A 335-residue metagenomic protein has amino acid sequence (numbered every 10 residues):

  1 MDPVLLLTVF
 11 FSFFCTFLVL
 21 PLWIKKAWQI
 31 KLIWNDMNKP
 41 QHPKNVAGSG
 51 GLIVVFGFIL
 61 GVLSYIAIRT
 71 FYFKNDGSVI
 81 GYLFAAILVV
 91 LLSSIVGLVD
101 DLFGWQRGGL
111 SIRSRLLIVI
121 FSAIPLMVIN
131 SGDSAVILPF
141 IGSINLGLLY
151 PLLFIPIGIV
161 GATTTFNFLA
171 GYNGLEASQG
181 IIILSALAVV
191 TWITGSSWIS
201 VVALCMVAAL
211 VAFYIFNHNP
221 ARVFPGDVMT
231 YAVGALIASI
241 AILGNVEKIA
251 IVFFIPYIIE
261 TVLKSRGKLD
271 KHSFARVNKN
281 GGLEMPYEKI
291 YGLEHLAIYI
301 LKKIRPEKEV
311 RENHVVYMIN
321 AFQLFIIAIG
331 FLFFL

Functional and structural regions predicted by a protein language model:
D2-K264, K268, Q323-L335: "…together with the soluble PPM/PP2C metallo-phosphatase catalytic core" -> "…together with the soluble PPM/PP2C
G77-A85, S111-R113, E288-Y291, E309-Y317: Glycine-rich, flexible loop segments associated with nucleotide phosphate handling
T261-E312: Membrane-proximal soluble regions of multi-pass membrane proteins
P306-F334: A hydrophobic membrane-anchoring alpha-helix module
